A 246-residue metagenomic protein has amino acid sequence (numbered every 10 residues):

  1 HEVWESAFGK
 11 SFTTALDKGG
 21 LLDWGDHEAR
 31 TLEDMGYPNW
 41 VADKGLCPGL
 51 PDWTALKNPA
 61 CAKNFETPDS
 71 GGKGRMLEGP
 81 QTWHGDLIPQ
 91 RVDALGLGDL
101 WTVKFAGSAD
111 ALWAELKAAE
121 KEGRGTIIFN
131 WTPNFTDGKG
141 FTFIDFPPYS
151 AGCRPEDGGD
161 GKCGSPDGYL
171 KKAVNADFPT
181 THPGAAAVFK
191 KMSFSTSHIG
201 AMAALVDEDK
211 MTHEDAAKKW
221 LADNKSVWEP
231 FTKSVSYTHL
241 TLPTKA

Functional and structural regions predicted by a protein language model:
H1-E2, R75-S150, P155: Ligand-binding pocket segment of bilobal, Venus flytrap-like solute-binding proteins
T13-L77: A conserved helix-loop-strand patch within extracytoplasmic ligand-binding domains of the periplasmic binding
L32-L46, D167-T181, A204-L205: A bilobed periplasmic-binding-protein/Venus flytrap-type ligand-binding module shared by bacterial periplasmic
W53, G85, P89, A109-W113 (+5 more regions): Extracytoplasmic/secreted envelope proteins and their assembly/folding machinery, especially bacterial periplasmic
N58-C61, D93-L97, K117-K121, K190-S197 (+2 more regions): Sec-exported extracytoplasmic/periplasmic mature domains
P133-S193: C-terminal lobe and pocket-closing loops of periplasmic/extracytoplasmic Venus-flytrap solute-binding proteins
S195-S236: C-terminal functional modules
T238-T244: Conserved small/polar residues in nucleotide/adenosyl-binding loops
